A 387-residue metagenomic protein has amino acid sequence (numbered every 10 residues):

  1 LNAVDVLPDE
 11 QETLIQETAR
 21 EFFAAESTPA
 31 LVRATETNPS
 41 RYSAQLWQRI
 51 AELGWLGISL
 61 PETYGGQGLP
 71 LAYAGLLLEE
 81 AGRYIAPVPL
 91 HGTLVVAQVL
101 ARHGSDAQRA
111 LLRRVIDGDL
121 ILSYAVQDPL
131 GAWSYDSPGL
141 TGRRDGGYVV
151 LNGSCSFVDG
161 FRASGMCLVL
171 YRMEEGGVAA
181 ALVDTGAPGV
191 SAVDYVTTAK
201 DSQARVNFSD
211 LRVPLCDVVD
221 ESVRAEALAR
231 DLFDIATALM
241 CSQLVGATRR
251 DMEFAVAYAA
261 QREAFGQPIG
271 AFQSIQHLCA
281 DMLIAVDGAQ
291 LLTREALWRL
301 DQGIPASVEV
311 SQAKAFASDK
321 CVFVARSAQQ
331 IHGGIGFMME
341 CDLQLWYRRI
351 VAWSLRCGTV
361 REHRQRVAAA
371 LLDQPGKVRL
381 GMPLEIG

Functional and structural regions predicted by a protein language model:
L1-Y84, V88, H103, G118 (+2 more regions): Alpha-helical interface subdomain recognition
G68-L77, S134-P138, N207, R212-V213 (+1 more regions): Structural signature of FAD isoalloxazine-binding scaffolds in flavoprotein oxidoreductases
P87-A107: N-terminal glycine-rich flavin-associated loop
P89, L111-R113, L130, G139-T141 (+3 more regions): A generic local secondary-structure boundary/capping motif
R102-S123, V150: A generic, well-ordered mixed alpha/beta core segment in the N-terminal half of proteins
G118-P129, V169: A short, Trp-centered hydrophobic/proline-enriched beta-strand micro-motif
A125, S154-S191: A short core secondary-structure module
S137-G139, F157-V158, D184-E221: Flexible, small-/acidic-enriched active-site or ligand-binding loops
